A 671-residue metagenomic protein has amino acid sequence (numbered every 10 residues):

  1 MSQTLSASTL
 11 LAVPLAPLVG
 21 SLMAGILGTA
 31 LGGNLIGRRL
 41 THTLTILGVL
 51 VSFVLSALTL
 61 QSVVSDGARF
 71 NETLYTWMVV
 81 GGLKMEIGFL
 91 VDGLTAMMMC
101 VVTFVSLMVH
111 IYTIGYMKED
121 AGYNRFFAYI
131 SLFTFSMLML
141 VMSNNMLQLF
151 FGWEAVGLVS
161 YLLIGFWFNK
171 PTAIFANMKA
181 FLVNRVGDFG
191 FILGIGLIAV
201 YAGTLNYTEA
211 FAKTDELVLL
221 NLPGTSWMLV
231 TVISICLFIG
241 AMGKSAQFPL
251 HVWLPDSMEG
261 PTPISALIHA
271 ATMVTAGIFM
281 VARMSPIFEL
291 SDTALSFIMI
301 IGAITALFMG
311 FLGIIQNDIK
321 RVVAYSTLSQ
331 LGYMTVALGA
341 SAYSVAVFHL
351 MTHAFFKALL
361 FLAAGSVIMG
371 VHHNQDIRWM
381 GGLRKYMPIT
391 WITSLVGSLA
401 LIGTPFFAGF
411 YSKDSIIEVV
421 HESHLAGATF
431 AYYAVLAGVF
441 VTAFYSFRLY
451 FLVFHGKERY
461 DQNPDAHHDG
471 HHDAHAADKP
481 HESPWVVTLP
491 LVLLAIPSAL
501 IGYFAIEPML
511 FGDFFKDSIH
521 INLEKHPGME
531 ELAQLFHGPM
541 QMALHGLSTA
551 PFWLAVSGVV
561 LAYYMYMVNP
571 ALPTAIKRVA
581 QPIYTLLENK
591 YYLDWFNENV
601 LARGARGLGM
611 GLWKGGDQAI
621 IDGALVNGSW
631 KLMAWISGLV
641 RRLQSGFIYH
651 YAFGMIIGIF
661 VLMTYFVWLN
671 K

Functional and structural regions predicted by a protein language model:
M1-L11, L15, L27-A128, Y201-S226 (+6 more regions): Transmembrane helix-loop-helix hairpins at membrane boundaries of multipass inner-membrane proteins
S2-A16, I36-L47, L83-V101, M139-G152 (+7 more regions): Membrane-entry segments of alpha-helical transmembrane domains in multi-pass membrane proteins
P14-A30, L107, M242, A246 (+1 more regions): N-terminal signal-anchor/start-transfer transmembrane helix
G37-V51, M178-G190, K385-L395, Y450 (+2 more regions): Alpha-helical transmembrane segments and their helix-start/interface "positive-inside/aromatic belt" motifs in integral
L47-V64, G187-V200, S394-I402, P490-G512 (+2 more regions): Hydrophobic alpha-helical membrane-insertion segments
R69-K84, N206-L222, S412-S423, P508-M542: Membrane-interfacial helical/loop segments at transmembrane boundaries in membrane proteins
G82, I87-L90, E507-W553, Y564-K671: Aromatic-capped, Gly/Pro-kinked transmembrane alpha-helices
M108-G152, L158-A476, P497, Y503: Hydrophobic transmembrane alpha-helices and their helix-loop junctions in integral membrane proteins
